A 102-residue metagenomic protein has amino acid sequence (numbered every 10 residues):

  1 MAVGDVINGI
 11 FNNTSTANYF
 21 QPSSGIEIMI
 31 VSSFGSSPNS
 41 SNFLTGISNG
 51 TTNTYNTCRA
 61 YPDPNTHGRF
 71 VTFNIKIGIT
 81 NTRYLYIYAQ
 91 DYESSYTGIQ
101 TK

Functional and structural regions predicted by a protein language model:
M1-E27, S32-F34, Y86-K102: C-terminal interaction-tip segments
V3, T16-Y19, T52-R59, F70: Tryptophan-centered short beta-strand motifs
N8-F11, T54-T66: Solvent-exposed serine/threonine-rich low-complexity stretches and specific carbohydrate-binding patches
F20, S36, A60-P62: Selective for proline/serine-rich intrinsically disordered segments in cytosolic/nuclear regulatory regions
N39-T57, T97: Short, surface-exposed beta-strand/strand-loop-strand elements in extracellular ectodomains
F43-I47, F70-F73, I87: Extended hydrophobic/Leu-rich segments
P62-T80: Beta-sandwich interaction modules
T82-Y84: Short, conserved beta-strand segments of beta-strand-rich sandwich/propeller modules, principally
